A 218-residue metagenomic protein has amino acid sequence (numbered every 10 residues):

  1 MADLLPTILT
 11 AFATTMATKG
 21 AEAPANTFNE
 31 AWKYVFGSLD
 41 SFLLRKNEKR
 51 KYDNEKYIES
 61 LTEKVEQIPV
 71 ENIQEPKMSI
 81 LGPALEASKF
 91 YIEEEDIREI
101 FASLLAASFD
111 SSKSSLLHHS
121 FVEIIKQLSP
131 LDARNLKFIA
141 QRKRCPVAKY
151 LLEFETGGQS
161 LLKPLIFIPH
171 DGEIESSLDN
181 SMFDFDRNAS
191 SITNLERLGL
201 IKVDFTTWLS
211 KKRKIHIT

Functional and structural regions predicted by a protein language model:
L5, L9-L131, F138: Charged, alpha-helical interface segments at or near domain boundaries
I8-L9, A13-M16, C145-F154, I201: Generic preference for hydrophobic/aromatic residues in regular secondary structure cores
F36, D40, A140, R144 (+2 more regions): Hydrophobic/aromatic-lined pockets within catalytic cores
R45, R50, R98, R134 (+4 more regions): Arginine residue identity/basic-tract feature
L116-N180: Short amphipathic alpha-helical interface segments
L178-S210: Short amphipathic alpha-helical interaction segments
K211-T218: Short, amphipathic alpha-helical interaction segments positioned at domain boundaries
